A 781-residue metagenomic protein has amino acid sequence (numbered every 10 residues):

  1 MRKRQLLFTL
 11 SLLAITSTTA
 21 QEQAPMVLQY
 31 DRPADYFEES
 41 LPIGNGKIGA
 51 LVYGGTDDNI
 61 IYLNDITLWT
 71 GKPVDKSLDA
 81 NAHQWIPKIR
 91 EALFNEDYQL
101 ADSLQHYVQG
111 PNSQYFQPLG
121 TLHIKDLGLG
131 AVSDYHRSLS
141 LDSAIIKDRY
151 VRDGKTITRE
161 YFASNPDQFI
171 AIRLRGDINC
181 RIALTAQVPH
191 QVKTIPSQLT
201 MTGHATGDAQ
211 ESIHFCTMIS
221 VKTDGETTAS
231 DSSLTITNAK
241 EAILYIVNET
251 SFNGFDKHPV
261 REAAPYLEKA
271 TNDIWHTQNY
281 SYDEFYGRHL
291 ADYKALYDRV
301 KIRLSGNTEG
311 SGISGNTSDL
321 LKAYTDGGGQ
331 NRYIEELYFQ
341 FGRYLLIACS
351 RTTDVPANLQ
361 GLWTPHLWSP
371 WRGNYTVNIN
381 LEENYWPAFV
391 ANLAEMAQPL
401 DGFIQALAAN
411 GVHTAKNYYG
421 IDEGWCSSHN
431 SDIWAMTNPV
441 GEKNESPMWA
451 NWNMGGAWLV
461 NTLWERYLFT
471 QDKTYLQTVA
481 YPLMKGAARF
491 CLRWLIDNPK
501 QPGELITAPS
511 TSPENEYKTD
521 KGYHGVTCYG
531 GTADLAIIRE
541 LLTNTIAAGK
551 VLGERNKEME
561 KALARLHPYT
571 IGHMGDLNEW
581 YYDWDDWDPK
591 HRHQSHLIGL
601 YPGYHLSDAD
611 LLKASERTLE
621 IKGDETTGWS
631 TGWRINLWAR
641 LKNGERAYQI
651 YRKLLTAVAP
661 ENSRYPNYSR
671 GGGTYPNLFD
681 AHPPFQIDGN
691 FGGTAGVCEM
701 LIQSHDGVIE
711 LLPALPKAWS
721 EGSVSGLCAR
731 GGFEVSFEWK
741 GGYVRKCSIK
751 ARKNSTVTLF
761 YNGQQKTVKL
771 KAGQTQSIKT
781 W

Functional and structural regions predicted by a protein language model:
M1-Q23: Bacterial Sec-dependent N-terminal signal peptides
Q21-P447, E465-Y467, K485, R489 (+10 more regions): Aromatic-residue-lined binding/catalytic grooves and analogous aromatic/hydrophobic interfacial grooves in multimeric
Q29, P356-N374, C491-E514, L678 (+1 more regions): Short, surface-exposed recognition loops and adjoining beta-strand edges that mediate ligand/DNA contacts, enriched
L290, F339, A397, D401 (+4 more regions): Hydrophobic face of alpha-helices
G329, W371-Y375, A388, K443-M454 (+6 more regions): Alpha-helix capping and helix-loop boundary segments enriched in small/acidic/polar residues
I379-F389, N453-W464, A533-T543, S595-Y604 (+2 more regions): Well-ordered alpha-helical segments within folded domains of soluble proteins
W464-T470, Y475, V479, A487-D497 (+3 more regions): Non-catalytic carbohydrate-binding regions of carbohydrate-active enzymes
R489-A548: Acidic/histidine-rich catalytic neighborhood
